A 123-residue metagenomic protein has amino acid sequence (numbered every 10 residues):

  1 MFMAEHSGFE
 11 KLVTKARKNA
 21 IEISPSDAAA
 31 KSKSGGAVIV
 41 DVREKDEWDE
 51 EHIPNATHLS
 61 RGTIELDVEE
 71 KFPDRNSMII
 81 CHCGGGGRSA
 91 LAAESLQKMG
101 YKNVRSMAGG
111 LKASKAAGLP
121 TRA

Functional and structural regions predicted by a protein language model:
M1-V38, K45-I79, G87-A123: Rhodanese-like catalytic fold shared by cysteine-dependent sulfurtransferases and DSP/PTP-type phosphatases
C83: Short cysteine clusters
